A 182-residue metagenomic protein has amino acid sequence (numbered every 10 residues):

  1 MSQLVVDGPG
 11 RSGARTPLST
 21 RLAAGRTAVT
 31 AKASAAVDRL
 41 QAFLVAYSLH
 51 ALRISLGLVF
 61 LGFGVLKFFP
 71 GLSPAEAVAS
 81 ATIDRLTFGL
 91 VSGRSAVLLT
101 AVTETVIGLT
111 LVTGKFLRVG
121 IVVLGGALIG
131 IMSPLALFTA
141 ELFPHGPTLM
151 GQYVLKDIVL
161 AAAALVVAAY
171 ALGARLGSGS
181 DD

Functional and structural regions predicted by a protein language model:
S2-V106, T110-D182: Membrane-interface extramembranous regions
